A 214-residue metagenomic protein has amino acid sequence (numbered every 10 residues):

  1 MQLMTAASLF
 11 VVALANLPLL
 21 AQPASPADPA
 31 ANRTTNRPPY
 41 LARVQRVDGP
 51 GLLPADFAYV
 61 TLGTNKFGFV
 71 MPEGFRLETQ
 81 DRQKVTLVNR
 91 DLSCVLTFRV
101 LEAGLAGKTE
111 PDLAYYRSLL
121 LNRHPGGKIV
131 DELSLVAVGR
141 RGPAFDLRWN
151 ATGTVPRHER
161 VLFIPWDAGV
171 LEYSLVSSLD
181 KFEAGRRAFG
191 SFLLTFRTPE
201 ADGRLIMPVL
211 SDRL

Functional and structural regions predicted by a protein language model:
M1-Q2: N-terminal secretory signal peptides that target proteins for export/translocation
A6-P18: Bacterial N-terminal signal peptides
D28, L77-E172, S177: Conserved polar/disulfide-associated segments of primarily extracytoplasmic proteins
P38-L41, Q45-D81: N-terminal "mature-domain start" segment
T61-K66, G107-P111, L179-G190: Soluble non-cytosolic domains of exported or imported proteins
F75, G169-L214: Surface-exposed amphipathic alpha-helical segments
